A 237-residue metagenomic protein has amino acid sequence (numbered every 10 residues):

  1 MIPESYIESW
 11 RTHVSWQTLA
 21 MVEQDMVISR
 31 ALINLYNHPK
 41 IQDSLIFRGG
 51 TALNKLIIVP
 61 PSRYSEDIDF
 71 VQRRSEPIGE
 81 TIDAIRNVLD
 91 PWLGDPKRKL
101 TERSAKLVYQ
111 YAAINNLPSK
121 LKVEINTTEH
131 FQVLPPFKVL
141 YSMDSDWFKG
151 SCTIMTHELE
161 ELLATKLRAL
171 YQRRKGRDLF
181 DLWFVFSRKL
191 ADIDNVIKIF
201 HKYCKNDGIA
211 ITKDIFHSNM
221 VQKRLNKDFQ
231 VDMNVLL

Functional and structural regions predicted by a protein language model:
M1-L45, L56-R63, I68, Q72-L237: Structured mid-to-C-terminal alpha-helical surface segments
F47-A52: Glycine-rich beta-strand-to-loop/alpha-helix junction loops that act as flexible
